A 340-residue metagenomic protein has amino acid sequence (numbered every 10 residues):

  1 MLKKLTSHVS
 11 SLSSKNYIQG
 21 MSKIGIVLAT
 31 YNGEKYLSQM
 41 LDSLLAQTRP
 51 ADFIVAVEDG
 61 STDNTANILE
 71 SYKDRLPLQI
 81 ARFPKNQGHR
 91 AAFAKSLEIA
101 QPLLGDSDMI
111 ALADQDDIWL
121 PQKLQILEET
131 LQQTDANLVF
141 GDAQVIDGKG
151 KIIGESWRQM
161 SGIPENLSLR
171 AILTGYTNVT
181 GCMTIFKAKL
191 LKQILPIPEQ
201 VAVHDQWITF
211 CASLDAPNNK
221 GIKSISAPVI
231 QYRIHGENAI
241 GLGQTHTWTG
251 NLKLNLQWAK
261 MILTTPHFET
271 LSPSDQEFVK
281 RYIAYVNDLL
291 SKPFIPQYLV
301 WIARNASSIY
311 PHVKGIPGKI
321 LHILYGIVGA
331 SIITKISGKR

Functional and structural regions predicted by a protein language model:
H8-V9, S13-H246: Nucleotide-sugar donor-binding/catalytic module of glycosyltransferases that assemble extracellular/cell-envelope
V201-A202, L214, K220, A227 (+1 more regions): C-terminal subregions of glycosyltransferases and related glycan-biosynthesis enzymes
